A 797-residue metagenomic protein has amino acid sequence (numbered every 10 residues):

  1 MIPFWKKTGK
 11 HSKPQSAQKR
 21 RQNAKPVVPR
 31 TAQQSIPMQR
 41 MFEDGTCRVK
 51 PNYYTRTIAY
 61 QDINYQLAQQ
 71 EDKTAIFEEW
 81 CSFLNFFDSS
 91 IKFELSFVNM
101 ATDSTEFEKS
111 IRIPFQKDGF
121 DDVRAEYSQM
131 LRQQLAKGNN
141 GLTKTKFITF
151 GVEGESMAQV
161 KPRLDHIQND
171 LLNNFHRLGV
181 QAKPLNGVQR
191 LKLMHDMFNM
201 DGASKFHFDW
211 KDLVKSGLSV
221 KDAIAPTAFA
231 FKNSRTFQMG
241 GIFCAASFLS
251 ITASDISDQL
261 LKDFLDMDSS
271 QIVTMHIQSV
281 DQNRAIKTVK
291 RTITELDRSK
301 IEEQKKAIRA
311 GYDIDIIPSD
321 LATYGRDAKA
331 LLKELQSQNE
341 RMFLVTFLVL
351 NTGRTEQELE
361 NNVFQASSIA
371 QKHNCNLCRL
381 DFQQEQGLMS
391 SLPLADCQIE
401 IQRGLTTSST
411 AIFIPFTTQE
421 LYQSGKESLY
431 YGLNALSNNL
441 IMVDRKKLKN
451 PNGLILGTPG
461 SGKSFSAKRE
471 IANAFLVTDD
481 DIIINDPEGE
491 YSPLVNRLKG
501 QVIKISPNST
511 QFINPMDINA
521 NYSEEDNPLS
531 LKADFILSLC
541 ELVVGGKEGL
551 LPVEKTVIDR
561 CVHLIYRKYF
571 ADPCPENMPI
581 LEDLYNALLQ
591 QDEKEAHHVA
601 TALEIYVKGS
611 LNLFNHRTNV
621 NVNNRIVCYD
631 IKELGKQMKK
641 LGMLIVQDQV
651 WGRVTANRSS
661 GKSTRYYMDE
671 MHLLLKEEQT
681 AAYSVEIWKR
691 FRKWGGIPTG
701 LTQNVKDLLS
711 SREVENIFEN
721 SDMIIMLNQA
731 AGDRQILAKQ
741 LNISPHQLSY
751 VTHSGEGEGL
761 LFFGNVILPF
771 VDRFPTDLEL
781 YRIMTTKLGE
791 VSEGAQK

Functional and structural regions predicted by a protein language model:
I2-T418: Extended, folded cores of ATP/NTP-driven motor/assembly subunits in large transport and secretion machines
I63, Q70-S89, S96, M100 (+11 more regions): P-loop NTPase motor domains
I455: Hydrophobic anchor at the beta1->P-loop junction of P-loop NTPases
K463: Conserved lysine of the Walker
S466: Hydrophobic positions on the alpha1 helix immediately C-terminal to the Walker A/P-loop
N473-I483: Post-Walker A helix-loop "phosphate-sensing" segment adjacent to the P-loop in P-loop NTPases
K499-I503, E713-M726: A short helix-turn-beta junction within AAA+ P-loop NTPase domains corresponding to the substrate/partner-engaging
L741-Q796: Conserved P-loop NTPase
